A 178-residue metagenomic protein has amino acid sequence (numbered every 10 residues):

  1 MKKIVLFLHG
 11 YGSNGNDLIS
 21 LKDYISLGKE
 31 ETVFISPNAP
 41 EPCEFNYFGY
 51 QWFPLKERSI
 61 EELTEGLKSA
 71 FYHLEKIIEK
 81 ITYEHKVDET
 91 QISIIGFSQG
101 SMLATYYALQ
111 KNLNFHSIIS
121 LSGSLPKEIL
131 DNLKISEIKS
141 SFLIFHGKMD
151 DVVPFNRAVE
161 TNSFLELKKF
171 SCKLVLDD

Functional and structural regions predicted by a protein language model:
K2-V87, Q91: Serine-hydrolase catalytic machinery in alpha/beta-hydrolase-like enzymes
L8-Y11, S122, H146-G147: The conserved beta1-alpha1 loop
L18-K22, P154-F164: Short alpha-helix in the alpha/beta-hydrolase fold that links the catalytic acid
I95-G100, A104: Gly/Ala-rich beta-loop-alpha elbow adjacent to hydrolase catalytic centers
L113-P126: A conserved short beta-strand
K127, M149-P154: Acidic catalytic loop of the alpha/beta-hydrolase fold
I138, L143-H146, D150: Short beta-strand/loop motif that positions the catalytic acidic residue of the alpha/beta-hydrolase fold
V159-D178: Catalytic histidine neighborhood in serine/cysteine hydrolases with alpha/beta-hydrolase-type architecture
